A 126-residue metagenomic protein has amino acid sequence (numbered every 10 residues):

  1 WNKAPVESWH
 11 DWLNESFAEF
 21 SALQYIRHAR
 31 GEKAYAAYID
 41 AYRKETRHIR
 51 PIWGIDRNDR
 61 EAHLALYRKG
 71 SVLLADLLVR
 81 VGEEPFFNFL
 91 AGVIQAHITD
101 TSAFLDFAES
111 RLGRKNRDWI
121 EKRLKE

Functional and structural regions predicted by a protein language model:
W1-A37: Zinc-dependent metallopeptidase catalytic helix centered on the HExxH motif and its immediate flanking segment
W1-A4, T46-I49, R117-E126: A broadly tuned preference for mixed-charge, low-complexity surface segments
P5, L13-S16, Y42, R57 (+1 more regions): Short, isolated positions within intrinsically disordered regulatory regions of eukaryotic proteins
W9, D56, H63-E126: Amphipathic alpha-helical substructures
D11-W12, S16-E19, P51, L66 (+1 more regions): Residue-level preference for alpha-helix termini and adjacent loops
Q24-R47, P85-A91: Short helix/loop segments within enzyme catalytic domains that coordinate or immediately flank catalytic cofactors
R43-I49, A75-R80: Short hydrophobic/aromatic-rich motifs at helix boundaries and adjacent loops
E45-H63: The feature captures the short pre-catalytic strand/loop hairpin that immediately precedes and shapes the active-site
